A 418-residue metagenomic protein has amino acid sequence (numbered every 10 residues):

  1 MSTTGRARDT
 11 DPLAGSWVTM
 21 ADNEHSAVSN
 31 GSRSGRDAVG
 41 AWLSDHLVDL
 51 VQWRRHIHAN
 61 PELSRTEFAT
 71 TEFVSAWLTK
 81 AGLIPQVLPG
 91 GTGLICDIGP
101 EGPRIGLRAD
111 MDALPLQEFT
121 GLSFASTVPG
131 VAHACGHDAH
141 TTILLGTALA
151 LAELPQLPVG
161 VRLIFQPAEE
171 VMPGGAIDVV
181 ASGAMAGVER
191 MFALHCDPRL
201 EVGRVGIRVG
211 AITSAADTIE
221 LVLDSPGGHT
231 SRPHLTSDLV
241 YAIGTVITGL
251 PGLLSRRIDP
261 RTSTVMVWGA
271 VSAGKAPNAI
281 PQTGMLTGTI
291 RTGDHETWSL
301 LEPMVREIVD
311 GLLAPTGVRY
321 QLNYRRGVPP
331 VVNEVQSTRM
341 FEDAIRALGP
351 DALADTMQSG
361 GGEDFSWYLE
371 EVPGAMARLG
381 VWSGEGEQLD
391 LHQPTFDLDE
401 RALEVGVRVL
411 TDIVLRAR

Functional and structural regions predicted by a protein language model:
S2-T10: Extreme N-terminal basic, low-complexity initiation segments that serve as generic localization/processing leaders
D11-L13, W17-H133, D138, T142-L145 (+1 more regions): Acidic/His- and Gly-rich active-site-bordering loop/insert found across diverse amide/peptide-bond hydrolases
W17, A21-N23, G31, G244-R418: Metal-dependent amide/peptide-bond hydrolase catalytic core, centered on the "pita-bread" metallohydrolase fold
G35, H46-D49, W53, T66-W77 (+16 more regions): General structural feature for long, well-ordered alpha-helical segments within catalytic domains of soluble enzymes
I57, L107, H137, L163 (+7 more regions): Divalent metal-coordination and catalytic microenvironments
L94-I95, L114-L116, L122-A132, D138-A139 (+4 more regions): Histidine/acidic-residue-rich, glycine-tolerant segments that coordinate divalent metal ions
G106-R108, I219, M376-W382: Non-cysteine beta-strand/loop elements that form the S-adenosyl-L-methionine
